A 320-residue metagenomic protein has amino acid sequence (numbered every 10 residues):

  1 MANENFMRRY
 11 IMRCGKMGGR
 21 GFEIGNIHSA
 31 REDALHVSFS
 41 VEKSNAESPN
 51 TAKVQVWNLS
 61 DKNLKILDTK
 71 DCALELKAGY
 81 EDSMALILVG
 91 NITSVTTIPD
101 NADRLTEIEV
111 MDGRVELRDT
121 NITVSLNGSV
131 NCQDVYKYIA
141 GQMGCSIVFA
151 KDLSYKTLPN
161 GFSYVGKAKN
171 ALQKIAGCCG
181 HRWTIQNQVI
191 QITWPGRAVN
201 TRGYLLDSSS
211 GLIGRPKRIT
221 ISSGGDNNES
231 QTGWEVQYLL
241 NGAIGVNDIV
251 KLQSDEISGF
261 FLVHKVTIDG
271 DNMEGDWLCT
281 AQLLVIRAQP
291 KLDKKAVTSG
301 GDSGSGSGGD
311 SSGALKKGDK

Functional and structural regions predicted by a protein language model:
M1-I108, D276: Assembly/oligomerization scaffold segments
R31, L35, N127-I139: Periplasmic POTRA and POTRA-like interaction domains that precede and scaffold membrane channels/assemblies
F39-L67, G196-K320: An acidic/polar, Gly/Ser/Thr-rich interaction patch typically located in mid-to-C-terminal regions of proteins
D61-L64, D82, I98, E116 (+4 more regions): Short beta-strands and strand-coil junctions in structured, solvent-facing domains, enriched
V89, Q133-K137, K169-Q173, I244-D248: Extracytoplasmic/secreted envelope proteins and their assembly/folding machinery, especially bacterial periplasmic
D103-V115, Q142-S222: Short beta-strand-centered interaction patches in the first periplasmic/extracellular domains of large envelope
T120-S129, T157-F162: Second-shell loop/turn segments in exported
